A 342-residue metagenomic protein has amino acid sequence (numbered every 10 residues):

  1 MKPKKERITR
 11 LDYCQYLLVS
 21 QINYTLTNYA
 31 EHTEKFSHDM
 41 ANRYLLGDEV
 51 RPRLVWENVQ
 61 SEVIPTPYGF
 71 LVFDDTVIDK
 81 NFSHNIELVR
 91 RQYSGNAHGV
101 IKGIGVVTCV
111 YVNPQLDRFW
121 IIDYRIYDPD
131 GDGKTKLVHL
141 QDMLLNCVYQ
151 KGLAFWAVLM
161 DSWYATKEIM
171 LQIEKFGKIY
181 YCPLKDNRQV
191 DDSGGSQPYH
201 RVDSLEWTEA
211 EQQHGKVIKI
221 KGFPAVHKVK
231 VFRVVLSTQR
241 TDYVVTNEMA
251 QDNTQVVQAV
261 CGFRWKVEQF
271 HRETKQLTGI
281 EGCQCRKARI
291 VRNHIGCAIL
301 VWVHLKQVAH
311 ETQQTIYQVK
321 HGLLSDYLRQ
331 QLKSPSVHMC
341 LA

Functional and structural regions predicted by a protein language model:
M1-E6, R10-Q15, S20-I22, P67 (+2 more regions): Single, function-defining residue in the core of a domain
M1-R51: Gly/serine-rich nucleotide phosphate-binding loop at the start of the catalytic core of nucleotide/ADP-ribose-handling
L18, A30, Y44, D48 (+5 more regions): Short secondary-structure transition/capping motifs
N23-L26, H38-A41, P67-V72, V106 (+1 more regions): A common structural microfeature
S37-A41, L88, V231-V234: Amphipathic repeat-derived elements
A41-R43, L54-P65, L137-M143, F155: Hydrophobic, well-ordered secondary-structure segments that either form specific early membrane-associated helices used
L46-L116: Active-site-proximal, Lys/Arg-enriched surface segment that forms a nucleic-acid-binding/basic interface patch
